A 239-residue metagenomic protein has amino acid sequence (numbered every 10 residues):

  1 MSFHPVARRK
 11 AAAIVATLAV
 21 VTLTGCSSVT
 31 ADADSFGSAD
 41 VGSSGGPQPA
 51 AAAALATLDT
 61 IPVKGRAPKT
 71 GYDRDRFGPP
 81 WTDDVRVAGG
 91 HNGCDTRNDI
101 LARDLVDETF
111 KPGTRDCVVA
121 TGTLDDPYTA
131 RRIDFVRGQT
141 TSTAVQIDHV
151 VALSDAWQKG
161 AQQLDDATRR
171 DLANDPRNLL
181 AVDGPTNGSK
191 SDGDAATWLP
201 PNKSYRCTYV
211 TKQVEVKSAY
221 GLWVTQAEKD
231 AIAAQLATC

Functional and structural regions predicted by a protein language model:
S2-F3, G42-A56, K212, V216 (+2 more regions): Mature exported/compartmentalized surface modules and terminal targeting/interaction regions
S2-V15: Bacterial N-terminal signal peptides that target proteins for export
T22-G25: C-terminal motif of bacterial Sec signal peptides marking the signal peptidase cleavage site
S27-T30: Bacterial signal peptide processing site
G37-P127, R131-F135: Cell wall/extracellular polymer interaction/catalysis modules
C117-V119, Y128-C239: Domain-level detector of nuclease and nuclease-like folds in predominantly extracellular/periplasmic contexts
